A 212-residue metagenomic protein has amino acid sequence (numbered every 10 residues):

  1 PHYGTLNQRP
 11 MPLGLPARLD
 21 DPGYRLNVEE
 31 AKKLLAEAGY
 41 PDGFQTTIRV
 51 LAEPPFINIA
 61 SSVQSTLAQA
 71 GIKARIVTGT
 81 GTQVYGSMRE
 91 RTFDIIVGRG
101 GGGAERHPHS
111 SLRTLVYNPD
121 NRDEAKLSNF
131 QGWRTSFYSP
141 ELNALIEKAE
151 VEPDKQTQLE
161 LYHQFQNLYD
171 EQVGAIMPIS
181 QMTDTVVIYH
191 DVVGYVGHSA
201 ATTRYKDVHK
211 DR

Functional and structural regions predicted by a protein language model:
P1, I59-A60, R106-S110, H190-D191: Short, solvent-exposed loop/turn and secondary-structure capping segments
P1-S65, Q69, S136-L145, P153 (+4 more regions): Append "and occasionally in soluble cytosolic enzymes with long acidic Gly/Pro-rich linkers
P1-T5, L51, G100-G101, I179-T185: Short, solvent-exposed turn/loop segments enriched in Gly/Ser/Thr/Pro and often Arg
L6, R18, P54-I57, Q83-Y85 (+2 more regions): Flexible loop/turn segments at secondary-structure boundaries
M11-E30, Y40, S87-R91, R113-E147 (+1 more regions): Short, solvent-exposed loop/beta-turn-alpha elements that line the ligand-binding surface or hinge of extracytoplasmic
T66-E124, Y169-P178: Periplasmic binding protein-like
R75-I76, E147-V151: Short, well-ordered beta-strand elements within core beta-sheets of diverse protein domains
N118-R122, Q158, H163: Active-site-proximal cap/loop segments of hydrolase catalytic domains
